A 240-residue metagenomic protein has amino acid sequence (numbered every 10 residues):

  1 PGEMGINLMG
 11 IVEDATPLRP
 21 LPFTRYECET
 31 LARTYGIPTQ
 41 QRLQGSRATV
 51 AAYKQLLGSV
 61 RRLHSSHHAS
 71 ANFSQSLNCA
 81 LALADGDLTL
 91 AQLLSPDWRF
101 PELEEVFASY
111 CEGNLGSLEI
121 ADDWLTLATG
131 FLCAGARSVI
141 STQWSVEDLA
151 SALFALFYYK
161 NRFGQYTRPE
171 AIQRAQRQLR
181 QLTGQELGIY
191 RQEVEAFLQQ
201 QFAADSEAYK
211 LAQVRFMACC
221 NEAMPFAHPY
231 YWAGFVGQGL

Functional and structural regions predicted by a protein language model:
P1-A71, A108, G130: A domain-level signal for caspase-like cysteine endopeptidase catalytic cores and their zymogen-processing architecture
L18, P22-Y26, D122, L149-A152 (+1 more regions): Soluble non-cytosolic domains of exported or imported proteins
R25-C28, A32, V50, A128 (+3 more regions): Extracytoplasmic/secreted envelope proteins and their assembly/folding machinery, especially bacterial periplasmic
Q40-L43, I140-S141, R168-Q173: Acidic/polar loop patches that form or flank catalytic/metal-binding clefts of enzymes that bind anionic ligands
R42-A52, E112, V146-L149, E170: Short catalytic/ligand-gating loop segments at beta-alpha or beta-beta junctions within enzyme catalytic domains
R61-R162: Catalytic cores of nucleophile-dependent amide-cleaving enzymes
S151-L240: An often Trp-containing, charged/polar helix-loop segment at the C-terminal end of enzyme catalytic cores
